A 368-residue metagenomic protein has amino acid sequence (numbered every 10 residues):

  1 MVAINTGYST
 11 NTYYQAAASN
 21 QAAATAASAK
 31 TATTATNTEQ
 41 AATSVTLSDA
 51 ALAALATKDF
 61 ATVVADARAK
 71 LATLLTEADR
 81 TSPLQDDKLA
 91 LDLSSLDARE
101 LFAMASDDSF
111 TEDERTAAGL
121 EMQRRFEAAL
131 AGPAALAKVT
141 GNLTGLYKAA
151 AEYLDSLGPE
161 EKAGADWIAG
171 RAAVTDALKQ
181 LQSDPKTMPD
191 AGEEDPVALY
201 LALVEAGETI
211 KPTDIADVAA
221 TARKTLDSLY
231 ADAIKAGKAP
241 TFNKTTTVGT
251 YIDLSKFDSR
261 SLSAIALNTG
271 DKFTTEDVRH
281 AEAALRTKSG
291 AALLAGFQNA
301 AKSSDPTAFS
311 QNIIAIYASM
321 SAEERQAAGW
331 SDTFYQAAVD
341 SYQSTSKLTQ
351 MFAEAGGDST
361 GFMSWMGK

Functional and structural regions predicted by a protein language model:
M1-K368: Type III/flagellar secretion export determinants
